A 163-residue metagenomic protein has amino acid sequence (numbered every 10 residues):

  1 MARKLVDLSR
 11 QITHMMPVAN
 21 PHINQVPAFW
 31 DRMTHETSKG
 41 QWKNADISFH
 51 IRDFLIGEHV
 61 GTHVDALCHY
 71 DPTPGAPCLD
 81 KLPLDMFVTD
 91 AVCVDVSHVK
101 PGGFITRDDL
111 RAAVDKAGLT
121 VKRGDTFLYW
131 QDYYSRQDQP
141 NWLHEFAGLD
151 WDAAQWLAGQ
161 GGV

Functional and structural regions predicted by a protein language model:
M1-V163: Active-/binding-site microenvironments in catalytic and ligand-binding cores
